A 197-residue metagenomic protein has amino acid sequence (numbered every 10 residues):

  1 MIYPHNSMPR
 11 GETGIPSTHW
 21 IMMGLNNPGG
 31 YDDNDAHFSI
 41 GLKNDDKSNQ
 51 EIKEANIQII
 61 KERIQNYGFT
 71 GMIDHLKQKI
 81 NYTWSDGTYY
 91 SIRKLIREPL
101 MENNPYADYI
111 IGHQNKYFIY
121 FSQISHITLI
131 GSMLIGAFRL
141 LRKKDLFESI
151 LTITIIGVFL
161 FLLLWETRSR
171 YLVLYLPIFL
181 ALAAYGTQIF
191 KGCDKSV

Functional and structural regions predicted by a protein language model:
M1-Y3, S132-R142, F161, L182-Y185: Residue-level signal for alpha-helical transmembrane segments in multi-pass membrane proteins
I2-L100: Membrane-proximal stem/loop segments at transmembrane-domain junctions that anchor or position
Q65, T152, L176-F179: Internal alpha-helical transmembrane segments of multi-pass membrane proteins, especially GPCRs
H75-I155: Membrane-interface anchor segments at the N-terminal boundary of transmembrane helices in multi-pass membrane enzymes
I124-T128, L160, R168-Q188: Hydrophobic/aromatic-rich transmembrane helices and adjacent perimembrane loops
F138-F147, A183-V197: Membrane-interface junctions at the ends of membrane-embedded or membrane-associated helices
R139, T154-S169: Transmembrane-helix signature of polytopic, lipid-linked glycan biosynthesis machinery
